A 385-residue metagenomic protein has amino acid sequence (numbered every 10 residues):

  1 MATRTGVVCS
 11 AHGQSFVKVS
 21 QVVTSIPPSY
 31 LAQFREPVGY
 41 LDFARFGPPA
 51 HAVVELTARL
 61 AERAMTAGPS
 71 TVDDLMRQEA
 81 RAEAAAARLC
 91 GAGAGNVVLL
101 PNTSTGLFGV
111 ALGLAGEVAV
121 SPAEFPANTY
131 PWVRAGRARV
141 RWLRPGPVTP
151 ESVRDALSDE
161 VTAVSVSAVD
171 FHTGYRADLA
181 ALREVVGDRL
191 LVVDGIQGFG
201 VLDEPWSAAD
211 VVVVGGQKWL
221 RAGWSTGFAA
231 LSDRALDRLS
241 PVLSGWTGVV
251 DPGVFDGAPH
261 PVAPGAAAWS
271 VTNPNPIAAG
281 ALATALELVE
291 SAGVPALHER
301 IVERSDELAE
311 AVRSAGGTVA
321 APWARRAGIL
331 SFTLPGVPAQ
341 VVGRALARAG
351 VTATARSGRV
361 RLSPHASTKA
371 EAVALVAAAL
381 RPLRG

Functional and structural regions predicted by a protein language model:
V8-G385: Pyridoxal 5′-phosphate
